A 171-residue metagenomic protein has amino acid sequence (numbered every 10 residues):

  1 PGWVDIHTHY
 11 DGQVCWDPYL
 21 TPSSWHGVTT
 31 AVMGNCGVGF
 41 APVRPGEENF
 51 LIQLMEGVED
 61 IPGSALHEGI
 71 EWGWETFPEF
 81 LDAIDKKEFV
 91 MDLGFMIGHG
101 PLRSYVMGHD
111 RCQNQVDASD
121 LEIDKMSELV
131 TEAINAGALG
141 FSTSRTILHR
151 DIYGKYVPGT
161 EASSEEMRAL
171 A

Functional and structural regions predicted by a protein language model:
P1-W3, N35-C36: Intrinsic structural disorder
G2-P22: Di-metal (Zn2+ and/or Mg2+/Mn2+) metal-binding site signature of metallo-dependent hydrolases with the MBL/beta-CASP
W3-V4, D60, Q113, R150: General secondary-structure edge motif
H7-H9, G98-G100, T146: Active-site beta-loop-alpha junctions enriched in small/polar residues
T8-Y10, I70, S119, T160: A generic secondary-structure micro-motif detector that highlights 1-2 residue hydrophobic/ambivalent hotspots embedded
D11-V14, V38-A41, R145-R150: Active-site environment of divalent metal-dependent phosphoester hydrolases
W16-L139: Divalent-metal coordination cores built from histidine and acidic residues
D110-S119, S127-A171: Functional cores that coordinate and move charged inorganic groups
